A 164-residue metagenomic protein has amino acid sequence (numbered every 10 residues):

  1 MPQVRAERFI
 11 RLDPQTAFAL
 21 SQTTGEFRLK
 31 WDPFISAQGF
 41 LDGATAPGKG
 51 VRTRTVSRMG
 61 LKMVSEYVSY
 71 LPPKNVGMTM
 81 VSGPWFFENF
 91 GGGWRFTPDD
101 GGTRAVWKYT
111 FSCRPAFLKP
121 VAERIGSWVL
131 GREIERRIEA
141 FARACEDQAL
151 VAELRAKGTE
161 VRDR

Functional and structural regions predicted by a protein language model:
M1-T45, E160-R164: Hydrophobic ligand-binding cavity/cleft-lining segments
Q3-R5, L61-S65, E88-G92: Short, surface-exposed coil-to-beta transition loops
I10-L12, S57-L61, F111-P115: Beta-strand elements of well-folded, non-transmembrane domains
R11-Q15, V68-P73, R95-V106: A short, structured loop/turn motif at beta-sheet edges
G39-L41, A140-R164: Short, highly charged C-terminal tails/helix-capping segments
P47, M59, P84-E88: Short glycine/serine/proline-enriched coil/turn segments at secondary-structure junctions
V51-R58, G77-G83: Short beta-strand segments that buttress and anchor functional surface loops
S82-R136, L154: Beta-strand/loop substructures that line and gate deep hydrophobic ligand-binding cavities in soluble
